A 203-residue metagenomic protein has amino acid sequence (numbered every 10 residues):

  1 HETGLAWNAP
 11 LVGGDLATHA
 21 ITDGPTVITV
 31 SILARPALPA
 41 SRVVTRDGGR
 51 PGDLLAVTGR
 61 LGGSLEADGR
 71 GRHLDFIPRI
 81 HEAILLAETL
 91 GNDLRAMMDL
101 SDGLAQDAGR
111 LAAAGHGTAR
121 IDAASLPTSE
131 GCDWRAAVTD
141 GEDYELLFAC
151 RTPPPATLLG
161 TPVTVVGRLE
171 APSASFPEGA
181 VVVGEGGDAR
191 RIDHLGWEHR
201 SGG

Functional and structural regions predicted by a protein language model:
H1-L65, R168: Glycine-rich anion-binding loops of enzyme active sites
G4, L90, A112, L158-L159: A generic structural signal for well-ordered alpha-helical segments
D15-A17, R60-L61, L100-G103, A124-L126 (+2 more regions): Short, ordered loop/turn segments at secondary-structure junctions
T18-H19, L158-G203: Acidic, Ser/Thr/Pro-rich beta/coil linker or hinge segments at domain junctions
V30-D47, G71-T89: Active-site glycine-rich loop that binds ribose-phosphate moieties when present
L33-R35, L147-R151: Short hydrophobic/aromatic beta-strand micro-patches that form the beta-sheet surface supporting nucleotide- or nucleic
L38-V43, T152-G160: Short, conserved charged micro-motifs
H73-E142, P172-S173, V182: Active-site-proximal betaalpha loop/short-helix elements that scaffold phosphoryl/nucleotidyl transfer chemistry
